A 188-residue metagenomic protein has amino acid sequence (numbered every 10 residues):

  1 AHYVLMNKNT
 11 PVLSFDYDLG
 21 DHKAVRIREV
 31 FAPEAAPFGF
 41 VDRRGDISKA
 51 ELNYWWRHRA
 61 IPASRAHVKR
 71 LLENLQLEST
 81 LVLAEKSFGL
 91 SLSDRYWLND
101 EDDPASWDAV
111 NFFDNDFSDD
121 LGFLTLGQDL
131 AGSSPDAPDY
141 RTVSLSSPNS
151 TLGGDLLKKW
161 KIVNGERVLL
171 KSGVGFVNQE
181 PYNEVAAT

Functional and structural regions predicted by a protein language model:
A1-T188: Phosphate/dinucleotide-binding and metal-coordinating scaffold of catalytic cores in nucleotide-dependent enzymes
